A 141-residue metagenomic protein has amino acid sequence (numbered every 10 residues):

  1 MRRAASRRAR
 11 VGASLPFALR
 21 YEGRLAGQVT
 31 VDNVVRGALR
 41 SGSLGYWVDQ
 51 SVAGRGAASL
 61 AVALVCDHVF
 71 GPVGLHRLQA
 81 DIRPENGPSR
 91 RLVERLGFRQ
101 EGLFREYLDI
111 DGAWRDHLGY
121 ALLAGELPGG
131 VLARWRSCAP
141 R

Functional and structural regions predicted by a protein language model:
M1-S51, W114-R141: GNAT-family acyltransferases
G12-A13, G45, G56, A61 (+1 more regions): Glycine-centered small-residue hotspots that permit tight backbone geometry or close packing
G23, G56, N86, G112: Conserved G/P- and acidic residue-centered "switch" motifs that form tight phosphate/ATP-binding loops in soluble
Y46-V48, G54-G71, G87-R95: Conserved acetyl-CoA-binding loop-helix of GNAT-fold acetyltransferases
G71-D81: Conserved GNAT acetyl-CoA-binding A-motif
Q79-D81, R99-D116: Conserved catalytic-core motifs of GNAT/GCN5-like acyltransferases
L96-G97, G119: Short, hinge-like loop/turn segments at secondary-structure boundaries
